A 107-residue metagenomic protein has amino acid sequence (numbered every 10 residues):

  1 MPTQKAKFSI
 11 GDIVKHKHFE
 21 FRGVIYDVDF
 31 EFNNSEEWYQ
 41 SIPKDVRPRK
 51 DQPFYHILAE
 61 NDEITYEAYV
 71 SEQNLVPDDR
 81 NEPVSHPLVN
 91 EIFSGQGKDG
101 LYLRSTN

Functional and structural regions predicted by a protein language model:
P2-K5, S9-I10, I25-Q96, S105-N107: Basic/aromatic-rich interaction segments and small domains that mediate binding to polyanionic partners
K15-V24: Short coil-to-beta-strand transition motifs
